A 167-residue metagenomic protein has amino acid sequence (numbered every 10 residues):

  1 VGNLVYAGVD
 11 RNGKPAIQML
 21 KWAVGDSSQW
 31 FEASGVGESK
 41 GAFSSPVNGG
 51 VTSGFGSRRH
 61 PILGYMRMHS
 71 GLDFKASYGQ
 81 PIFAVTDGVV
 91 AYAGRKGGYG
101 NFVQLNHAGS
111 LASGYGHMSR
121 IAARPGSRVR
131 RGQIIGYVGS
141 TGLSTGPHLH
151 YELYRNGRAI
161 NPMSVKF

Functional and structural regions predicted by a protein language model:
V1-V47: Non-catalytic extracellular/periplasmic "stalk" and linker regions immediately N-terminal to catalytic or recognition
G35-F167: Catalytic cores of peptidoglycan-degrading enzymes
